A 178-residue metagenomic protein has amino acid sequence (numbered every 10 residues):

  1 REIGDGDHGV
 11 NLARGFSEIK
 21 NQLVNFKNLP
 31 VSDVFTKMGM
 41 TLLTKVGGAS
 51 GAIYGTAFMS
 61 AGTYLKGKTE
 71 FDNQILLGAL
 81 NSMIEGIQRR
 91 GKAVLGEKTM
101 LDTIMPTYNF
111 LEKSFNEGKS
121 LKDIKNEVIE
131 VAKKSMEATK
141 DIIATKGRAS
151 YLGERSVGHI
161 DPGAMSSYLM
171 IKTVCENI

Functional and structural regions predicted by a protein language model:
R1-I178: N-terminal loops that bind phosphate or other acidic moieties and the adjacent beta-alpha structural core
